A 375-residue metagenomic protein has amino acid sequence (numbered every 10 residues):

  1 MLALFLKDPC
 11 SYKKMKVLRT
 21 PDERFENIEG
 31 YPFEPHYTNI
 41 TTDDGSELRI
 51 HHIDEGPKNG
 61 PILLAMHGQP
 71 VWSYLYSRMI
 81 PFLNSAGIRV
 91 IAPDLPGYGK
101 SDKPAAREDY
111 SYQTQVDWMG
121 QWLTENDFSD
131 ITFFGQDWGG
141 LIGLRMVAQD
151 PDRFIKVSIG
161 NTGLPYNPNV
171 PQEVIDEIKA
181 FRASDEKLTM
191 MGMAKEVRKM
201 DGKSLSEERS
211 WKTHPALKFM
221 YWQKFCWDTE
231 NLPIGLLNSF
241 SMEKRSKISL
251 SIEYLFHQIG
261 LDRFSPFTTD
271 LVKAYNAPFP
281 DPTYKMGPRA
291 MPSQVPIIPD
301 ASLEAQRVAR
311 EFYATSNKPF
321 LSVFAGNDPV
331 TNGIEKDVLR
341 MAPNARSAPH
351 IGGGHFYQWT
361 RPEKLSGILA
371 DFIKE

Functional and structural regions predicted by a protein language model:
F5-P35, I50-E55, L75, Y98-F134 (+1 more regions): Flexible "cap/lid" subdomain of the alpha/beta-hydrolase fold that forms the substrate-access gate
P35-Y37, V90-A92, S347-P349: Conserved beta-strand scaffold positions in the cores of enzyme catalytic domains, especially in NTP/NDP-utilizing
T42-E47: Short, solvent-exposed loop/turn segments that connect beta-strands within catalytic domains and beta-strand-rich
I53-K100: Conserved HGGG/HGGXW glycine-rich cap/lid loop of the alpha/beta-hydrolase fold
A65, I91, F134, S158 (+1 more regions): Conserved Rossmann-like nucleotide-binding pocket used by diverse enzymes that bind dinucleotide cofactors
G68, D137, W359-T360: Conserved acidic functional residues
G353-S366: Catalytic histidine-centered segment of alpha/beta-hydrolase-like enzymes
I368-E375: C-terminal alpha-helix
